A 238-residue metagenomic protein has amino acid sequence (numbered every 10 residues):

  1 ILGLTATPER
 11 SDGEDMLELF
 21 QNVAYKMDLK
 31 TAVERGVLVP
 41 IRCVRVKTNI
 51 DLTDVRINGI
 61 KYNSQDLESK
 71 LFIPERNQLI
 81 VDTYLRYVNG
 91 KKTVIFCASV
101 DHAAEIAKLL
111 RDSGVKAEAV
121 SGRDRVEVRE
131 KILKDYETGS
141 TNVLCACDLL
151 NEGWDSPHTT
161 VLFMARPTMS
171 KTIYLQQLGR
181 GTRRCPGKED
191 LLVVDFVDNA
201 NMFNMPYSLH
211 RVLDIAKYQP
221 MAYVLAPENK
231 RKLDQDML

Functional and structural regions predicted by a protein language model:
I1-V44: Post-DEXD/H (motif II) to motif III coupling segment of the RecA-like Helicase ATP-binding lobe
A6-S11, T31-E34, K47-L52, V100-D101 (+5 more regions): Conserved nucleotide-binding/hydrolysis micro-motifs of P-loop NTPases
N22, L38-I41, S113-K116, P157-V161 (+2 more regions): Short glycine-/polar-rich loops that comprise or flank the Walker A/P-loop and associated switch/sensor motifs
K26-V39, T172, R183-L238: A conserved SF2-helicase RecA2
N49-S64: Short, basic/glycine-rich phosphate-binding loops at helix/coil junctions that contact nucleotide phosphates
E68-S113: Conserved strand-helix element at the start of the C-terminal RecA-like helicase core
V94, A103-R111, V115-N151: Conserved helicase ATPase core of P-loop NTP-dependent helicases/translocases
N142-T168, I173-L178, D190-F196: A short beta-strand element within the Helicase C-terminal
